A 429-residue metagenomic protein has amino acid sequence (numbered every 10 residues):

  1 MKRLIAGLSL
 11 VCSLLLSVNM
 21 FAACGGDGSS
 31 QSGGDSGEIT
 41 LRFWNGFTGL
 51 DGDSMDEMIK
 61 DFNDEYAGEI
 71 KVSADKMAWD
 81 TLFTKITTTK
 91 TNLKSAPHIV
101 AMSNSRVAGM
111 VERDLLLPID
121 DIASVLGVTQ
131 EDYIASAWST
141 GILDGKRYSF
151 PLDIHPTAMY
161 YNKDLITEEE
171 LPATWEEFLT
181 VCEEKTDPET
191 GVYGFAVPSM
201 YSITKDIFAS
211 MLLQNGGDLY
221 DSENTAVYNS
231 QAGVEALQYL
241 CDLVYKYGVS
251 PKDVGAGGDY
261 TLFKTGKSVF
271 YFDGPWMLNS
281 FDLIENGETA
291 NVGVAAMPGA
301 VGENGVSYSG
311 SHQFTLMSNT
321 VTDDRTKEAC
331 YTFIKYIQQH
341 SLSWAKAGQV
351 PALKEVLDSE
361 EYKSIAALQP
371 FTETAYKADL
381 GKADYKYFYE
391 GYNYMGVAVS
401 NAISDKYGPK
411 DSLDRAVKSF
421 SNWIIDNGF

Functional and structural regions predicted by a protein language model:
M1-R42, D64, D358, D414 (+1 more regions): Short, low-complexity disordered leader/linker segments with a strong preference for bacterial N-terminal type II
G37-T48, I70-D75, H98-I99, Y193: Short, well-ordered beta-strand elements
T48-K71, M395, L413: Short, polar/charged alpha-helical segment
D61, E65-Y133, D164-A173, L262 (+2 more regions): Extracytoplasmic "Venus flytrap"/periplasmic binding protein-like
G68-K71, D242-Y247, L283-Q349: Extracytoplasmic/periplasmic substrate-recognition and gating elements
S103-A158, A173-C182, D187-Y193, I207 (+3 more regions): Hinge/lid segment of periplasmic solute-binding proteins
V181-K185, E223-K252: Glycine-centered hinge/linker elements that transmit conformational signals in sensory and ligand-binding systems
V292-A295, A345-N401, D426-F429: Long, aromatic- and glycine/proline-rich binding clefts that accommodate carbohydrate-like moieties
